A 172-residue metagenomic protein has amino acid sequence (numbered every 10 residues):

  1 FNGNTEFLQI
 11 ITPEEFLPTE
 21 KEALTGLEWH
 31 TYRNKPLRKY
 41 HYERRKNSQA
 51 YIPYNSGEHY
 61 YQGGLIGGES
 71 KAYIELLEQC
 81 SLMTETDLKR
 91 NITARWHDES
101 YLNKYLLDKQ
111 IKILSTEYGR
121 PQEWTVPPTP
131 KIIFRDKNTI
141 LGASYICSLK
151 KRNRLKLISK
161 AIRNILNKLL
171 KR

Functional and structural regions predicted by a protein language model:
F1-K35: GT-A fold catalytic core of metal-dependent nucleotide-sugar glycosyltransferases, centered on the diacidic
E6-Q9, I133, L170: Residue-level detector of intrinsically disordered/flexible regions characterized by low predicted structural confidence
I11, A23-T25, D98, L149 (+1 more regions): Extended hydrophobic/Leu-rich segments
L27-R38, G64, K71-A72: Acidic, glycine-rich loop-and-strand cores that form catalytic or ligand-binding grooves in diverse globular domains
S48-N138: Catalytic core and acceptor-binding pocket of nucleotide-sugar-dependent glycosyltransferases
I140-R172: Membrane-proximal basic amphipathic "stem/tether" segments
